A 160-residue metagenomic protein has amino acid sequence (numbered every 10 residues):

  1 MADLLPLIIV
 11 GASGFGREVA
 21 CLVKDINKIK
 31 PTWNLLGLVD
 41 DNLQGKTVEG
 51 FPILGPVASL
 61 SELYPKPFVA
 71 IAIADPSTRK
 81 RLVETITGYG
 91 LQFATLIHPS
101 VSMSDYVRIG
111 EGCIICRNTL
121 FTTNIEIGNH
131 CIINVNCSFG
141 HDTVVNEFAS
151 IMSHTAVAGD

Functional and structural regions predicted by a protein language model:
M1-I9, V135, E147: Glycine/serine-rich loop-strand microenvironments at binding/catalytic pocket rims
D3-V23: Glycine-rich adenosine-cofactor-binding loop
L5-I8, N34-L36, K66-A70: Short active-site oxyanion
G14-R17, S77-T78, R108: Short alpha-helical
V23-N27, I86: Active-site catalytic pocket residues across diverse enzymes, especially alpha/beta-hydrolases
I26-T47: NAD(P)-binding Rossmann-fold cofactor-contacting core
L43-M103: Phosphate-bearing ligand-interacting subdomains that bind or position ATP/ADP/UDP/GDP/NAD(P) or nucleotide-linked
L96-G159: Structural signal for interior beta-strand "rungs" in well-ordered beta-sheet cores of soluble enzyme domains
